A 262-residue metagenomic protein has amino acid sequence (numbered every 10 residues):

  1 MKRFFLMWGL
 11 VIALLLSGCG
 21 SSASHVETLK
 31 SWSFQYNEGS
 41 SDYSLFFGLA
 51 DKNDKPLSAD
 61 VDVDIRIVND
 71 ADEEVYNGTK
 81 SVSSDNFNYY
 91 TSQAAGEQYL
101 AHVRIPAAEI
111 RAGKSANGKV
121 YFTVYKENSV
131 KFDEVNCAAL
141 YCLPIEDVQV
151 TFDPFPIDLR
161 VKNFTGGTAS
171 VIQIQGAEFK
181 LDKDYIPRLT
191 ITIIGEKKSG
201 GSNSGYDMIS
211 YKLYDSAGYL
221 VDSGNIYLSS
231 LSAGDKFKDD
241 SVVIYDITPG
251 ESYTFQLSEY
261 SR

Functional and structural regions predicted by a protein language model:
M1-F4: Positively charged n-region of N-terminal signal peptides that target proteins for export
L15-G18: C-terminal motif of bacterial Sec signal peptides marking the signal peptidase cleavage site
S21-D42, Y141-R188: Transition segment at domain starts
Y36-D51, S58-D62, L100-H102, Y185-T192: Contiguous beta-strand segments within globular domains
A50-K55, D70, E196-S202, S216: Short solvent-exposed strand-capping/beta-turn motif centered on an Asx-Ser/Thr pair
N53-D60, R111-G113, S199-Y206: A short beta-turn/strand-edge loop motif at beta-sheet boundaries
I65-N69, Y211-D215: Conserved aromatic beta-strand anchor motif in extracellular beta-sandwich/beta-rich domains
E74-N136, L140-P144, S216-R262: Short, solvent-exposed, Trp/other aromatic-anchored flexible loops in extracytoplasmic proteins
